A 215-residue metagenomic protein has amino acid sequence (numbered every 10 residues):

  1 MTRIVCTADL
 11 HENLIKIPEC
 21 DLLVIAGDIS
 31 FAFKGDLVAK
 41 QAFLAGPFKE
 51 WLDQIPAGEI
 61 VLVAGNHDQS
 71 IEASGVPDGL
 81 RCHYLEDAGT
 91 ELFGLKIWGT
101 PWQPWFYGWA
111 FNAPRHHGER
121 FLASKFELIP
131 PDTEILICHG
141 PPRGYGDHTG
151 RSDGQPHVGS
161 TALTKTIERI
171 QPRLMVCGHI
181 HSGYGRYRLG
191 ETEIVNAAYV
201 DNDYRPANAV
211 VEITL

Functional and structural regions predicted by a protein language model:
M1-I4: Extreme N-terminal starter segment of soluble prokaryotic enzymes
C6-A8, L23-D28, E59-N66, L85-D87 (+4 more regions): Active-site neighborhood of phospho(di)ester-bond hydrolases with catalytic His/Asp-centered motifs
T7-L92: Core catalytic region of metal-dependent phosphoesterases/phosphodiesterases, especially metallo-beta-lactamase-like
I17, W51-A57, V76-G79, I129-P130 (+3 more regions): Short, conserved loop/helix-junction motifs that constitute active-site signature segments in enzyme catalytic cores
P18, Y107-N112, G140, Y145-S152 (+2 more regions): A short secondary-structure junction signal
S30-P47, F106, D132-Q171: Active-site-proximal segments of metal-dependent phosphoesterases and phosphodiesterases across multiple
G89-F93, A162-L174, H181-L215: Binuclear metal-dependent phosphoesterase catalytic core
L95-I135, D153-T161: Binuclear metal-dependent hydrolase catalytic cores centered on His/Asp/Glu-rich metal-binding motifs
